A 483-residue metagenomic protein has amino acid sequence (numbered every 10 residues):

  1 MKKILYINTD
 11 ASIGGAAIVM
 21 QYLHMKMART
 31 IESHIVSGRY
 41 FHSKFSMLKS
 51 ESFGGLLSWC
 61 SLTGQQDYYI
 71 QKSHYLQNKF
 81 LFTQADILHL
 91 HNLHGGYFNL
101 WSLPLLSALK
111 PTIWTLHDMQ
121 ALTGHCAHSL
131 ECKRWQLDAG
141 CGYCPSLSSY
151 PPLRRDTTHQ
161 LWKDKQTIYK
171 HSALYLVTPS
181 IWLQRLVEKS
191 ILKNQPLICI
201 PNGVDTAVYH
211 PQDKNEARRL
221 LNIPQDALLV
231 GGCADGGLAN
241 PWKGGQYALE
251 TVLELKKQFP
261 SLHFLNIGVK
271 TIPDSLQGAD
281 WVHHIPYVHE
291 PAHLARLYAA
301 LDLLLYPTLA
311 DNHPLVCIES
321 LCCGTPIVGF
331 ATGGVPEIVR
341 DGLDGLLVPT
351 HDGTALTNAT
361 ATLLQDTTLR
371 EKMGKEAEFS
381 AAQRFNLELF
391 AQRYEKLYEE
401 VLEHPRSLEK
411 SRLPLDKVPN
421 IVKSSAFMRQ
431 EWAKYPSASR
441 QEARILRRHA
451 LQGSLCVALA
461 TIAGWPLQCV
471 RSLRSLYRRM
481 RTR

Functional and structural regions predicted by a protein language model:
P224-K243, L249-V252: Conserved donor-binding/catalytic core segment of Leloir-type glycosyltransferases
T271-A295: Nucleotide-activated donor-binding/catalytic signature segment of Leloir-type glycosyltransferases, i.e., the conserved
R296-L301: Short alpha-helical donor nucleotide-sugar binding micro-motif in glycosyltransferases
L309: Aromatic "clamp/platform" in nucleotide-sugar-dependent glycosyltransferases that forms part of the donor/acceptor
P326-G329: Short hydrophobic beta-strand element within catalytic cores of glycosyltransferases and related nucleotide-activated
D341-G342, L346-G353, T362-T367: Conserved acidic donor-binding segment of nucleotide-sugar-dependent glycosyltransferases
A355, T362, L369-R384, F390-K396 (+1 more regions): A short, well-ordered alpha-helix in the C-terminal region of glycosyltransferases
Q383, Q392-R483: C-terminal amphipathic helix plus adjacent low-complexity, charged tail appended to glycosyltransferase catalytic
